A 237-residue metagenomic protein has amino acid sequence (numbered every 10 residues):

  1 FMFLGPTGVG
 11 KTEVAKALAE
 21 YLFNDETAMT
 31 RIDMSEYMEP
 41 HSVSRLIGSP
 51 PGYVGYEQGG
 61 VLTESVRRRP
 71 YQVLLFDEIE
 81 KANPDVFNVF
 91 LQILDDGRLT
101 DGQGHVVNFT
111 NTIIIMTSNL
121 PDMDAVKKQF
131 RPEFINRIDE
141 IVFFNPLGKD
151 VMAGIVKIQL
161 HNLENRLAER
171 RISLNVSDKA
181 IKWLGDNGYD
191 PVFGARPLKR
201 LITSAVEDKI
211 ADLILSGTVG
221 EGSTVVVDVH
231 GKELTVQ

Functional and structural regions predicted by a protein language model:
F1-Q237: AAA+ P-loop NTPase nucleotide-binding core of proteostasis motors
